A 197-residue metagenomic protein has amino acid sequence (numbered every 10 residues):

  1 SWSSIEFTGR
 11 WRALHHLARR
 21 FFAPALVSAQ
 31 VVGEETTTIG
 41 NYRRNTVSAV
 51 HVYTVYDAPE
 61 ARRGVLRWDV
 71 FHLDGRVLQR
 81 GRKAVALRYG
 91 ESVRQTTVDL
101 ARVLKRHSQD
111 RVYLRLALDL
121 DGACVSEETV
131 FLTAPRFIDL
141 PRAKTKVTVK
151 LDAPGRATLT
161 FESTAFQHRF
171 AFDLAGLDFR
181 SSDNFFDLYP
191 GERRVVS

Functional and structural regions predicted by a protein language model:
S1-D183, L188-V196: Carbohydrate-binding surfaces of carbohydrate-active enzymes
